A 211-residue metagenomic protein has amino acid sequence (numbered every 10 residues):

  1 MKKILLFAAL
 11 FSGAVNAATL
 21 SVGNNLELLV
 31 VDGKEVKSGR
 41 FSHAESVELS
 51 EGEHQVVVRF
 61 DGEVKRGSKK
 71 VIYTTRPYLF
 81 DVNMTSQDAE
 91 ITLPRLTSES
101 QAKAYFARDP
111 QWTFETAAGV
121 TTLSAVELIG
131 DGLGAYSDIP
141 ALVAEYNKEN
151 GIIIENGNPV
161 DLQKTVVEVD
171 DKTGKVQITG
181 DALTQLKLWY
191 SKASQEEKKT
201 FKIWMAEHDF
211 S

Functional and structural regions predicted by a protein language model:
M1-A17: Gram-negative bacterial Sec-dependent N-terminal signal peptides
K2-K3, H54, K198: Basic side chains
A17-E48, V57-T173, I178-I203, E207-S211: Short loop/turn and low-complexity linker motifs enriched in small/turn-promoting residues
S50-G52: A glycine-anchored, Pro-Gly-centered beta-turn/N-cap motif
